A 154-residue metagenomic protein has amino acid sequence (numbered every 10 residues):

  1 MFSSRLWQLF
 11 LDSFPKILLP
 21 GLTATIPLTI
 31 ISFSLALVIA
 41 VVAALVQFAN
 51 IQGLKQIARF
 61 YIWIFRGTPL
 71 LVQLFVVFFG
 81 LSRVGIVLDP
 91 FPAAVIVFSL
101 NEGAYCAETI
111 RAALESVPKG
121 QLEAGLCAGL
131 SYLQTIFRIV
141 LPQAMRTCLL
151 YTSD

Functional and structural regions predicted by a protein language model:
M1-F14, A36-V41, G80, V84: Short membrane-interfacial helix/loop motifs at transmembrane-helix boundaries
F14, F48-I57, I86-P92, Y132: Membrane-helix interface segments
P15-V46, L71-V72, E123, Y132: Transmembrane alpha-helix signature in integral membrane proteins
K16-L28, V76-Y105: Loop-to-helix entry region at the N-terminal start of transmembrane alpha-helices in multi-pass membrane transporters
L18-L22, I26, I57, I64 (+2 more regions): Hydrophobic alpha-helical elements at and bordering transmembrane segments of multi-pass membrane proteins
V42-V77, F98, T109-S116, M145: Cytoplasmic-entry segments and transmembrane alpha-helices of multi-pass inner-membrane transporters
Y151-D154: Conserved small/polar residues in nucleotide/adenosyl-binding loops
